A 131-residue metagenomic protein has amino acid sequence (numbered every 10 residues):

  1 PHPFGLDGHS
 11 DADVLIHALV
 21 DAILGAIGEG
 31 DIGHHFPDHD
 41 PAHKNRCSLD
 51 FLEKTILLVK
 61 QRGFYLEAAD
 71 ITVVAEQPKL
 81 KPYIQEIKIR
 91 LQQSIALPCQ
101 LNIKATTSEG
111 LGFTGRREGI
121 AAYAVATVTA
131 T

Functional and structural regions predicted by a protein language model:
P1-I87: RNase III-family endoribonuclease catalytic core
D7-G8, G63-Y65, S94-I95, F113-E118: Solvent-exposed alpha-helices and their adjacent loops that cap or buttress functional pockets in soluble metabolic
I23, S48, N102-A105, T131: Short C-terminal domain-edge/linker segments immediately following a structured domain
L58, R90, S94, T127: Mid-sequence acidic-hydrophobic segments that form the walls of catalytic/ligand-binding cavities or oligomerization
E67, T107, I120-A122: A generic structural signal for well-ordered coil/turn residues at beta-strand boundaries that shape enzyme active-site
D70-E76, Y83-G115: Short, conserved loop-to-beta-strand elements that form functional interface hotspots
T114-T131: C-terminal edge-of-domain segments
